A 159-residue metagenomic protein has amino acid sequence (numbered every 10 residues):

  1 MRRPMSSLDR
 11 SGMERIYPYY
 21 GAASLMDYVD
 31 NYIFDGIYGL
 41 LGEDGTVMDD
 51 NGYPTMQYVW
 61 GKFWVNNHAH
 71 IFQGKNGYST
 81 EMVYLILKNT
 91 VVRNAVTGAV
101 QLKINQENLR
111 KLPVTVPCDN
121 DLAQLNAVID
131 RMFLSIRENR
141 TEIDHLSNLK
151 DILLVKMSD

Functional and structural regions predicted by a protein language model:
M1-P117: DNA target-recognition domains and sequence-specific DNA-contacting regions of bacterial/archaeal
G77-Y78, N89, A95-T97, L102 (+2 more regions): Amphipathic alpha-helical coiled-coil/heptad-repeat segments
